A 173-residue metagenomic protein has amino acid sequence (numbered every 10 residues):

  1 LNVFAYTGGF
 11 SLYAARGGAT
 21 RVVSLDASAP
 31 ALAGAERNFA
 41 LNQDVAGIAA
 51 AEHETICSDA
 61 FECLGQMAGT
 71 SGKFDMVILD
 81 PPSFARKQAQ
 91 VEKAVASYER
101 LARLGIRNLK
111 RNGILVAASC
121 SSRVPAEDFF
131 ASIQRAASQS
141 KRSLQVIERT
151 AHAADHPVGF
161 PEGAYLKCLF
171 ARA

Functional and structural regions predicted by a protein language model:
L1-Y6: Conserved class I S-adenosyl-L-methionine
T7-T20: Conserved SAM-binding loop of SAM-dependent methyltransferases across substrates and taxa, primarily the Class I
L12-A15, A68, E99-I106, Q134: A structural alpha-helix within SAM-dependent methyltransferase catalytic domains
G18, A40-A49, S138-S143: Short helix-capping segments at alpha-helix termini
R21-D26: Conserved SAM-binding motif I beta-strand of class I
P30-I78: S-adenosyl-L-methionine
A31, F74-L104: Mobile active-site "lid"/loop adjacent to the S-adenosyl-L-methionine
K73, R100, R111-A173: C-terminal catalytic and target-recognition region of SAM-dependent MTase-like enzymes, primarily methyltransferases
